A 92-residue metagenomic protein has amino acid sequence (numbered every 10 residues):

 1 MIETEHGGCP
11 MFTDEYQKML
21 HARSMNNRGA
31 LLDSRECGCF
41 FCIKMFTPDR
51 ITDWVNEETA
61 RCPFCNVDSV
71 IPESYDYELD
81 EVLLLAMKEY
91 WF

Functional and structural regions predicted by a protein language model:
I2-P10: Short, Lys/Arg-enriched N-terminal segments with co-localized hydrophobic residues within the first ~10-30 amino acids
E15-N26, I43-R50: Short Cys/His-rich Zn2+-coordinating modules
L31-E36, N56-E57: Flanking scaffold residues of small Cys/His-coordinated metal-binding clusters
C39-C42, C62-C65: Short cysteine-rich clusters marking metal-coordination/redox-active sites
M45, C65-V70: Cys/His-rich metal-chelating microdomains
P48-T52, I71-P72: Short, non-ligating residues that shape and space the ligands of small metal-coordination modules and catalytic
T52-A60, D76-E78: Short linker/helix segments within small regulatory modules
D76-M87: C-terminal structural segments of small proteins and small subunits
